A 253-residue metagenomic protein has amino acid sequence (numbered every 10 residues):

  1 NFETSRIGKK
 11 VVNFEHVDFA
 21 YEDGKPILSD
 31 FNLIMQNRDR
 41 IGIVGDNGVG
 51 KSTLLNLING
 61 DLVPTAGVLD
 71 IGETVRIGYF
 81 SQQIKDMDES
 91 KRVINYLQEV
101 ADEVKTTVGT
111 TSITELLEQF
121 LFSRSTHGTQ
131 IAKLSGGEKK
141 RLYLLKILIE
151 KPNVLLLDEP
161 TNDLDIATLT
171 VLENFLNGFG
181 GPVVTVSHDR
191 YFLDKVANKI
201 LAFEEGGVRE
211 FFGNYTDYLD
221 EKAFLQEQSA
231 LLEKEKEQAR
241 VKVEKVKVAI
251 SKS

Functional and structural regions predicted by a protein language model:
N1: Conserved catalytic-core segments of large NTP-driven translation/proteostasis enzymes
T4-S253: ABC ATP-binding cassette signature C-motif
